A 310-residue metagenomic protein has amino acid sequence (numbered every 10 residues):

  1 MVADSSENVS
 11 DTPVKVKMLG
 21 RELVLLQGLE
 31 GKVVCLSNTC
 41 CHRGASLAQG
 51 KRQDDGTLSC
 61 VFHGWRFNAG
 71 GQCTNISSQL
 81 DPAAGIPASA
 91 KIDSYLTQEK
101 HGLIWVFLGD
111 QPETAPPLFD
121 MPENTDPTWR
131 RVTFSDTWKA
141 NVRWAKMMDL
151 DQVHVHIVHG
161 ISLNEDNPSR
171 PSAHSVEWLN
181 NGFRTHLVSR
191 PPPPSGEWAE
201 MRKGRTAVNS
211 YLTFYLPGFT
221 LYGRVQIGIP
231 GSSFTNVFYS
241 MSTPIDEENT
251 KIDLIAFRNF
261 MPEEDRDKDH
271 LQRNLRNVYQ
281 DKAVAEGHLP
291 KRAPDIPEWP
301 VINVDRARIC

Functional and structural regions predicted by a protein language model:
V2-W129: Rieske [2Fe-2S] iron-sulfur-binding domain
K32, P112-C310: C-terminal catalytic domain of Rieske-type non-heme iron oxygenases
